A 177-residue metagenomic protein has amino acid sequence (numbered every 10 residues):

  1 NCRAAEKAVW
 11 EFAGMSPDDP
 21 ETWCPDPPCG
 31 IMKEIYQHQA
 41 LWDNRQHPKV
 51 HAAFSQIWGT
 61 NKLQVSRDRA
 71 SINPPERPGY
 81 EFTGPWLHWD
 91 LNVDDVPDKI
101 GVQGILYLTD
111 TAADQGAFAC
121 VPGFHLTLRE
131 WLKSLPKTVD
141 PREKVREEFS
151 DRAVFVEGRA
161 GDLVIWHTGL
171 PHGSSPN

Functional and structural regions predicted by a protein language model:
N1-D95: Non-heme Fe(II)-dependent double-stranded beta-helix
Q37, S66-D68, I100-V102, D114-G116 (+1 more regions): Residues that flank catalytic or metal-binding motifs in active/ligand-binding sites
P48-A52, V102, R159: A structural signal for well-ordered alpha-helical segments within the folded catalytic domains of diverse enzymes
A53, L63, T83, L87 (+3 more regions): Ligand-binding pocket scaffold of soluble enzyme catalytic domains
T60, W89, L108-D110, H167-T168: Residues immediately flanking
L91-V102, Y107-A117, G123-H125: Active-site region of the double-stranded beta-helix
T111-P171: Double-stranded beta-helix
H172-N177: Short beta-strand His + acidic residue motifs that chelate non-heme Fe in jelly-roll/DSBH and cupin folds
